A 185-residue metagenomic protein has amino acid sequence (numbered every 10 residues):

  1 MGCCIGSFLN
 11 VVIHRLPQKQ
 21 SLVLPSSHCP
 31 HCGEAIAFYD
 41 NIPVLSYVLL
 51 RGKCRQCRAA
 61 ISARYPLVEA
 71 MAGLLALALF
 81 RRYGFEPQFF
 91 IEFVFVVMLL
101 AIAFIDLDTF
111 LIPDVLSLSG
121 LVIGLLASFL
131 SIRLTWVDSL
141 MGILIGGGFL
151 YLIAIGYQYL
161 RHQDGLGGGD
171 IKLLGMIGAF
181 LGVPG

Functional and structural regions predicted by a protein language model:
M1-C4, A76, F80-R81, L125-I132: Hydrophobic alpha-helical transmembrane segments
I5-N10, A72, A76, A127 (+1 more regions): Alpha-helical transmembrane segments of multipass membrane proteins
L9-R64: Membrane-proximal soluble regions of multi-pass membrane proteins
I13, L79, I177: Active-site-flanking alpha-helical
F38-D40, A63, E86-P87, W136 (+1 more regions): Membrane-helix interface segments
S62-V68, D114: Select subsegments of transmembrane alpha-helices in polytopic membrane proteins, especially boundary-proximal
R81-I91: Transmembrane helix-loop-helix
F89-G185: Functional transmembrane core segments of multi-pass inner-membrane proteins
